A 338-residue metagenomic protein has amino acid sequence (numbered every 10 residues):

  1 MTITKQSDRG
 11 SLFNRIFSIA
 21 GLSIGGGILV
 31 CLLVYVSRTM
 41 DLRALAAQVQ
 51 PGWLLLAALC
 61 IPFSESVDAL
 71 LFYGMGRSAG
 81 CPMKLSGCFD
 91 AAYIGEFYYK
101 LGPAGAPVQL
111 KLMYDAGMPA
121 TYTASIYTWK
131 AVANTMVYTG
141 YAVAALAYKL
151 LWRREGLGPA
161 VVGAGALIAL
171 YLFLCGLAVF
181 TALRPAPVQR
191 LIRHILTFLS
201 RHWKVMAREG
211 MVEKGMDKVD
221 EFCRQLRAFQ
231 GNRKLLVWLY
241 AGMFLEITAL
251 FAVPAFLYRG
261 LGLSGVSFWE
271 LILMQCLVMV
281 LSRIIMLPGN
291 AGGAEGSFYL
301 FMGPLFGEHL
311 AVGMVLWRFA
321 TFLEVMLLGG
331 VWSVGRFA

Functional and structural regions predicted by a protein language model:
M1-A92, L157-S282, L305, V312 (+1 more regions): Predominantly cytoplasmic-facing regulatory/coupling regions of multi-pass membrane proteins
L33-R38, G140, A144-L150: Membrane-helix interface motif
L85-G87, A104, D115-V132, G307-L316: Membrane-interface alpha-helices at helix entry/exit sites of multi-pass transporters
F89-D115: Hydrophobic, aromatic-rich membrane-embedded alpha-helical segments
I94-P103, C276-E295: Transmembrane alpha-helix interface/packing and boundary motifs in multi-pass membrane proteins, characterized by
F97-Y98, A124-A147, A166-F173, L281 (+1 more regions): Membrane-embedded alpha-helical segments of transport systems, primarily multispan ion/solute transporters
A106-A116, M286-G303: Re-entrant/interfacial helical elements at transmembrane boundaries that shape and gate the permeation pathway
Y148-G158: Hydrophobic, glycine/alanine-rich multi-pass transmembrane helices and their short helix-loop junctions in large
